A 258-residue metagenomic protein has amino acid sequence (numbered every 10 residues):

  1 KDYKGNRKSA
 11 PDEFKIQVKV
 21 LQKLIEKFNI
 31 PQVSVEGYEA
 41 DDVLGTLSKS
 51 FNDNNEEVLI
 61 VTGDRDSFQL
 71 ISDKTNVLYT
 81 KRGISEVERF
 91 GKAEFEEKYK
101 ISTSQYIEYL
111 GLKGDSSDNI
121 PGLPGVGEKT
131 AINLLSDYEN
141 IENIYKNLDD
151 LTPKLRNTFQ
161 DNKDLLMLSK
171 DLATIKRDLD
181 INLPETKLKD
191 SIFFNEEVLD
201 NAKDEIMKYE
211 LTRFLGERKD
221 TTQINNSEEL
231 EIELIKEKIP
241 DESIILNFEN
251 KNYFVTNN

Functional and structural regions predicted by a protein language model:
K1-V61, S67-G91, L165-L168, T174-L183 (+1 more regions): Noncatalytic, basic helical substrate-engagement surface that gates or grips nucleic-acid strands
P11-F14, S85, P121-P124, L134 (+3 more regions): Hydrophobic alpha-helical scaffolding
I30, I101, Y209-L211: Short aromatic/hydrophobic-glycine micro-motifs
L44, D64, G127, L172 (+2 more regions): A residue-level signal for conserved active-site and pocket-lining positions in enzyme catalytic cores
S85-E86, K92-L110, S116-S117, N257-N258: Active-site-proximal helix-loop-helix substrate-binding element of RNase H-like nuclease domains
S102-Q105, Y109, K113-A173, L179-I181 (+1 more regions): Accessory alpha-helical DNA-binding modules that contact the DNA backbone or grooves
S191-N258: Long, highly charged low-complexity segments
